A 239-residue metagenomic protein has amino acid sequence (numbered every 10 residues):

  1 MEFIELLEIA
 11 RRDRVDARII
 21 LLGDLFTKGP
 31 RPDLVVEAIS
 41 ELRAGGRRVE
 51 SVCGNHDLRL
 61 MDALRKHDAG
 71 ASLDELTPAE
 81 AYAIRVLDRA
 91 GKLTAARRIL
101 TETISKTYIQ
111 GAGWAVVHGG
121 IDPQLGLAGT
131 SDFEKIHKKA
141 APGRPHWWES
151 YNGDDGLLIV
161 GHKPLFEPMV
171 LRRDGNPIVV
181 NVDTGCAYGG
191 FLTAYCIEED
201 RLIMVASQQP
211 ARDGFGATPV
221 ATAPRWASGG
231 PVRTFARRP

Functional and structural regions predicted by a protein language model:
M1-A38: N-terminal active-site segment of His-dependent metallophosphoesterases
M1-E2, T27-P30, D57-M61, I109 (+3 more regions): Active-site environment of divalent metal-dependent phosphoester hydrolases
E5-E8, L34-E37, R65-D68, T130-S131 (+2 more regions): Short, glycine/charged-enriched secondary-structure capping and boundary segments
E8-R12, L42-A44, T107-G111, E149-Y151 (+1 more regions): A short acidic-Thr-Gly-centered motif at the start of a beta-strand
D16, K28-A112, P123, D132-E149: Active-site neighborhood of divalent metal-dependent phosphoester bond hydrolases
I19-L21, S51-V52, A115, I159 (+1 more regions): Residue-level marker for buried hydrophobic side chains located in beta-strands that build the well-ordered beta-sheet
D24, G54-N55, H118, H162 (+2 more regions): Divalent metal-coordination and catalytic microenvironments
K138-P239: Acidic, His/Gly-rich catalytic cores of divalent-metal-dependent hydrolytic chemistry
